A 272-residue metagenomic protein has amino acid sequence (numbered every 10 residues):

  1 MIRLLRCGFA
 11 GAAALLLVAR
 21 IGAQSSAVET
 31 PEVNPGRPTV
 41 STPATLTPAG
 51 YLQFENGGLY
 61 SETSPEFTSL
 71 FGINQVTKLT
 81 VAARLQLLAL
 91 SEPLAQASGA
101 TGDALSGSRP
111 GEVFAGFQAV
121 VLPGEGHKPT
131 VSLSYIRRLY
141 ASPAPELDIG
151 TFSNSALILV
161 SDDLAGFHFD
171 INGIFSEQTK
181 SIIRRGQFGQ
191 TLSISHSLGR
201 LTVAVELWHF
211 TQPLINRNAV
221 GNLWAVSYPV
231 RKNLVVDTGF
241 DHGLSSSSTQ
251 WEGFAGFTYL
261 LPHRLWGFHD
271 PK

Functional and structural regions predicted by a protein language model:
M1-G11: Bacterial N-terminal signal peptides that target proteins for export
V18-R20: N-terminal signal peptide c-region/cleavage motif recognized by signal peptidases
A23-K272: Transmembrane beta-barrel domains of Gram-negative outer membranes and organellar outer membranes
